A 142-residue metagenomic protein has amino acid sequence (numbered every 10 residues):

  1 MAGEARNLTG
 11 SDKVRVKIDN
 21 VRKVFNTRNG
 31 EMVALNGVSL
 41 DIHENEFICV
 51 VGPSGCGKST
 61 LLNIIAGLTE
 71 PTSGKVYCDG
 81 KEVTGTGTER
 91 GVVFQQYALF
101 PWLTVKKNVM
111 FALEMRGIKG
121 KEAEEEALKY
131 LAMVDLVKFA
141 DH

Functional and structural regions predicted by a protein language model:
E31, T86, K106, A132 (+1 more regions): Signature (C-motif/LSGGQ) region and adjacent switch/coupling loops of ABC-type ATPase nucleotide-binding domains
I48-C49, V92: Short beta-strand immediately N-terminal to the Walker A/P-loop
V51-P53: The feature captures the beta-strand-to-loop junction immediately N-terminal to the Walker
A66: Helix-to-loop junction immediately C-terminal to a conserved catalytic motif
G74-G85, E126: Conserved ABC transporter NBD signature motif
L103-F111: Short coil-to-helix segment of the ABC ATPase nucleotide-binding domain corresponding to the Q-loop/switch region
M110, E114-F139: Conserved ABC ATPase "signature" region
